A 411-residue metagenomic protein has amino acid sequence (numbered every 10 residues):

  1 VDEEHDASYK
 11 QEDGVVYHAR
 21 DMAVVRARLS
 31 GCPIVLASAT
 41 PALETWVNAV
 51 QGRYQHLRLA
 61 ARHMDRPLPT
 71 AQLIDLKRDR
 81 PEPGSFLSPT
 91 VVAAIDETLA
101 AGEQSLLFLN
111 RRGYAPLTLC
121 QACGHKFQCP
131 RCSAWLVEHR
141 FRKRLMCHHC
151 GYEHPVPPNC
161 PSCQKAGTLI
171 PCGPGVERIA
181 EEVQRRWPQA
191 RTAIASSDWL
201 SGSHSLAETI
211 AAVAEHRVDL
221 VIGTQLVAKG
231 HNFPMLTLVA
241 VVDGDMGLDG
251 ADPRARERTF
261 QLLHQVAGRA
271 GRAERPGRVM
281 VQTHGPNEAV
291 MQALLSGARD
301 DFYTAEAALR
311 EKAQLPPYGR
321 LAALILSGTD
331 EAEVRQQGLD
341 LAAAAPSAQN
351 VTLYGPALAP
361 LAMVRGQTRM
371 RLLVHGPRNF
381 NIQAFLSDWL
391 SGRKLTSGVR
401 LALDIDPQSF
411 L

Functional and structural regions predicted by a protein language model:
V1-R335, A342-S347, V351, P360 (+5 more regions): Inter-lobe coupling/hinge segments of SF2-like helicase ATPases
L353, R378, S387-W389, L395-I405: Structured alpha/beta or helical-core interaction and ligand-binding surfaces enriched in interleaved
P356-G366: Short beta-strand/turn "edge" motifs
Q383-A384: Charge-rich, low-aromatic oligomerization/scaffolding segments with amphipathic character
P407-S409: A short, acidic, flexible beta-alpha connecting loop/helix-capping segment that sits on the rim of active
